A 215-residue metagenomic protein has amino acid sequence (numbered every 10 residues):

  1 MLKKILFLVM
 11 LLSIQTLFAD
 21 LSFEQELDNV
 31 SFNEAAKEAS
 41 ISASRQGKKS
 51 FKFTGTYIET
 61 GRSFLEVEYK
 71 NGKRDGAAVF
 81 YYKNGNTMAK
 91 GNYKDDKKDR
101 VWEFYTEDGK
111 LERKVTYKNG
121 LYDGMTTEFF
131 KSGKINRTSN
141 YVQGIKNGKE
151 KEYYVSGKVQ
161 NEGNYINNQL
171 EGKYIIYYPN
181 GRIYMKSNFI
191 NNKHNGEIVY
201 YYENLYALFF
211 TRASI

Functional and structural regions predicted by a protein language model:
M1-L2: N-terminal secretory signal peptides that target proteins for export/translocation
I5-S13: Sec-dependent N-terminal signal peptides
Q15-I215: Glycine/tyrosine- and acidic-biased, solvent-exposed loop/turn segments at the edges of beta-strands
